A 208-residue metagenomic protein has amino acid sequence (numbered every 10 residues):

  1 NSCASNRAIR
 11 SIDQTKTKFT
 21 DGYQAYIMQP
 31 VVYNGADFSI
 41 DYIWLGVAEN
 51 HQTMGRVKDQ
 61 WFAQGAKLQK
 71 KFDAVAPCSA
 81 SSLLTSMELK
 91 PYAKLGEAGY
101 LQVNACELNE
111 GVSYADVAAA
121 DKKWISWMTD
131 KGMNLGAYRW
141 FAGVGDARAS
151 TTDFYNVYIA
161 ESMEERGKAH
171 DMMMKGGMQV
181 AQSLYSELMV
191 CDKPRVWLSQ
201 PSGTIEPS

Functional and structural regions predicted by a protein language model:
N1-S208: Short S/T/G/P-rich N-terminal loop/turn motif that feeds into the first structured element of a domain
